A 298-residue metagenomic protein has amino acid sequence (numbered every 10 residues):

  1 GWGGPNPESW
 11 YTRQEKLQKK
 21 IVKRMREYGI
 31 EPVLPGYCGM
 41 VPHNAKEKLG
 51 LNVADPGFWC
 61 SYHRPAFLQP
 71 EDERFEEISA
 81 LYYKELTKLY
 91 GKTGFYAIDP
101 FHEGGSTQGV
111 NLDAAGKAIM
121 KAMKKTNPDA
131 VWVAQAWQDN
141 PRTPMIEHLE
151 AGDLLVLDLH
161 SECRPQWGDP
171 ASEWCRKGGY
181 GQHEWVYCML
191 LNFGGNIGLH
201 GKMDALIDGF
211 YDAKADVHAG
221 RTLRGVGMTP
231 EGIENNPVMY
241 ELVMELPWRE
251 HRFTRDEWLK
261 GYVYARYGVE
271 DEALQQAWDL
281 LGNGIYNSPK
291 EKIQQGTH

Functional and structural regions predicted by a protein language model:
G1-D271, Q275-W278, G282, N287 (+1 more regions): Catalytic-core regions of glycoside hydrolase
H298: Histidine-centered catalytic/metal-binding microenvironments
